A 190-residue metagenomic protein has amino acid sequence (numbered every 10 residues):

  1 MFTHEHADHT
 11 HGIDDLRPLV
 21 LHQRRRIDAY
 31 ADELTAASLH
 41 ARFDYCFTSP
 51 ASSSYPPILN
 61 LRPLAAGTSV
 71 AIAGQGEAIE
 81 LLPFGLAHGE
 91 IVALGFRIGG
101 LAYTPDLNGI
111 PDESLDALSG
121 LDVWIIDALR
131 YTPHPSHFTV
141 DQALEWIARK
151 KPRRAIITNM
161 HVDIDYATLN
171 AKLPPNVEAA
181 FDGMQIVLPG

Functional and structural regions predicted by a protein language model:
M1-T104, D116, N170-G190: Binuclear metal-dependent hydrolase catalytic cores
G67, P111-G190: Binuclear metal-ion centers of metallo-dependent hydrolases, dominated by the metallo-beta-lactamase
F84-H88, P105-D112, P135-F138: A general structural motif
A102-P105, I156-T158: Short, hydrophobic beta-strand segments that form beta-sheet elements in well-ordered domains
